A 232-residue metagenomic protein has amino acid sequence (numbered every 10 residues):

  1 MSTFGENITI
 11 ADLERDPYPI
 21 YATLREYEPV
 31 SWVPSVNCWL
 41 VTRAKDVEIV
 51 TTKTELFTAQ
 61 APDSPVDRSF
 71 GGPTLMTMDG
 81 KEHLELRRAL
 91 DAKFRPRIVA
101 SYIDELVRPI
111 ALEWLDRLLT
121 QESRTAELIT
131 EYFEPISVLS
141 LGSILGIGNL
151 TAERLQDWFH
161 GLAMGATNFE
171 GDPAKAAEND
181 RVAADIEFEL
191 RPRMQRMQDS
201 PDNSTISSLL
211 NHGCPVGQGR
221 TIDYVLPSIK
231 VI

Functional and structural regions predicted by a protein language model:
M1-I129, V138-Q156, H160-R181: Active-site substrate-recognition loop segments, prototypically the cytochrome P450 B′-helix/B-C loop
E14, H83, D104, A183 (+2 more regions): Generic alpha-helical segment signature
L90, F159-L162, L209, S228-I232: Short alpha-helical scaffolding segments that buttress acidic/His motifs in well-ordered protein cores
R117, R196-M197, V231-I232: Hydrophobic side-chain positions on well-ordered alpha-helices, corresponding to helix-helix packing/interface faces
E134, V138-S143, D180, I186-E187 (+1 more regions): Central I-helix of cytochrome P450 enzymes
H160-Q218: Cytochrome P450 catalytic core segment centered on helix I
